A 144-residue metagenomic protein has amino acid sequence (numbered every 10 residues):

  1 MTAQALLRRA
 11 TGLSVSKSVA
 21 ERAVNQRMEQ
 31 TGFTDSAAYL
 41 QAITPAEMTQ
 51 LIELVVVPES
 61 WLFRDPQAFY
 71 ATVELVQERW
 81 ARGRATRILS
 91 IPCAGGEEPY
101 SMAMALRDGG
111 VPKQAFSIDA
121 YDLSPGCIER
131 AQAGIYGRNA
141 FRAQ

Functional and structural regions predicted by a protein language model:
T2-L89: Conserved AdoMet
P45, E78, D108, G134-G137: A short linear boundary/processing microfeature
Y70, E97, G126: Short alpha-helical
A71-V76, P99-D108, Q132: Short, well-ordered amphipathic alpha-helices
G83-S101, A115-D119: Conserved class I S-adenosyl-L-methionine
D108-Q114: Short helix-capping segments at alpha-helix termini
Q114-Q144: Extended basic-aromatic, gly/pro-enriched interface segments that bind polyanionic ligands
